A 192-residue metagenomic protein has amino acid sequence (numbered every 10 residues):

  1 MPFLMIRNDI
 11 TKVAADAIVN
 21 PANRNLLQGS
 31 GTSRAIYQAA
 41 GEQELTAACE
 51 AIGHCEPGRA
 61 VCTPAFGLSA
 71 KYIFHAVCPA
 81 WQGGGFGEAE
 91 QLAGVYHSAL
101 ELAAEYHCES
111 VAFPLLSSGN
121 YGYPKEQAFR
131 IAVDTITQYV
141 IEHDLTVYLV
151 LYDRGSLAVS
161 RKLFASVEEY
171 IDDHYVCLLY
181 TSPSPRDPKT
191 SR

Functional and structural regions predicted by a protein language model:
M1-E105: Glycine-/small-residue-enriched capping loops at alpha/beta junctions
Q91-Y96, K125-V133: Charged helix-capping and loop-helix junction motifs
E105-Y121: Short, glycine-/small-residue-enriched flexible loop/hinge segments at domain edges that mediate gating
A132-Q138, E142: Alpha-helix-loop-beta-strand connector modules within alpha/beta enzyme cores
Y148-L151: Short internal beta-strands
Y180-P185: Conserved small/polar residues in nucleotide/adenosyl-binding loops
